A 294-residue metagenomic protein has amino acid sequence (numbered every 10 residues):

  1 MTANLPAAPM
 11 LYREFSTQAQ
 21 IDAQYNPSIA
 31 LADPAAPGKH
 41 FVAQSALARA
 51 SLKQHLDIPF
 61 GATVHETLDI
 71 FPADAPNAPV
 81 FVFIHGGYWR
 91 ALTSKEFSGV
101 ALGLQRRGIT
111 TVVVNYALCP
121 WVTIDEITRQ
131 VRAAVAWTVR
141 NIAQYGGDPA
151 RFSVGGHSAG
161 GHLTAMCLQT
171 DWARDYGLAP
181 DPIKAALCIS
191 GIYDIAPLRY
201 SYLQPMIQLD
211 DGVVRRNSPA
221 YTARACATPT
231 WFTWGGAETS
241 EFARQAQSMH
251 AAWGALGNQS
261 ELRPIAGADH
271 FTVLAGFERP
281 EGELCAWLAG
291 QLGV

Functional and structural regions predicted by a protein language model:
T2-V294: Alpha/beta-hydrolase superfamily serine-hydrolase fold, recognizing
